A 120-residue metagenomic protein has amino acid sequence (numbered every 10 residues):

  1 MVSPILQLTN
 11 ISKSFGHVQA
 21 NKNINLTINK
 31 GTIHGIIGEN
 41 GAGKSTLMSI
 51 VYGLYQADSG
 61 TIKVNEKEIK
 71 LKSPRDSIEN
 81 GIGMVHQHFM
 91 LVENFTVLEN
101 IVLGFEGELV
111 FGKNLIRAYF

Functional and structural regions predicted by a protein language model:
M1-F120: Glycine-rich phosphate-binding loops of nucleotide-dependent enzymes
